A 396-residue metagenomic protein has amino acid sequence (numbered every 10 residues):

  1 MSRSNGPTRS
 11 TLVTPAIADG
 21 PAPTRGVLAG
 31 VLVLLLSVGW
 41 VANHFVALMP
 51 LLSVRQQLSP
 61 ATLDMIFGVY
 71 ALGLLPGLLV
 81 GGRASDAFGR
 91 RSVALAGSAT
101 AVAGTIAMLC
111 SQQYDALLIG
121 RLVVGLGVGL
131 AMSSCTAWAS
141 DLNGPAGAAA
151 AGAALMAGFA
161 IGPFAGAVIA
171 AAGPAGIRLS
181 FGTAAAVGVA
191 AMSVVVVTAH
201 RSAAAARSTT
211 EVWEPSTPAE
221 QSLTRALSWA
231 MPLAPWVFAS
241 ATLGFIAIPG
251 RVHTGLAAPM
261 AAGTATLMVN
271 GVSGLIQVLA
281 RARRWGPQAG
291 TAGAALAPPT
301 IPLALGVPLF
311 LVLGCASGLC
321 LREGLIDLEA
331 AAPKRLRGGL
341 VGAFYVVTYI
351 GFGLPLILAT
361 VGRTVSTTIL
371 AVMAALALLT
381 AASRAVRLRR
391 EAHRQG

Functional and structural regions predicted by a protein language model:
Q57, G89, C110-D115, L296-A304: Helix-breaking motifs and short loop linkers at transmembrane-helix boundaries and internal kinks in secondary membrane
L75-Y114: Conserved MFS/SLC helix-loop-helix module at the cytosolic interface between two early adjacent transmembrane helices
G120-L155: Cytoplasmic helix-loop-helix junction between adjacent transmembrane helices in 12-TM secondary transporters
P145-V197: Helix-loop-helix hairpin linking two adjacent transmembrane segments in secondary transporters
L179-V196, T368-R387: Symmetry-related core transmembrane helices of the 12-TM Major Facilitator Superfamily/SLC fold
A261-R284, G290: Transmembrane alpha-helices of Major Facilitator/SLC transporters
G286-R322: C-terminal transmembrane helical hairpin of 12-TM major facilitator-type secondary transporters
L325-S366, A374: A late C-terminal transmembrane helix in Major Facilitator Superfamily
